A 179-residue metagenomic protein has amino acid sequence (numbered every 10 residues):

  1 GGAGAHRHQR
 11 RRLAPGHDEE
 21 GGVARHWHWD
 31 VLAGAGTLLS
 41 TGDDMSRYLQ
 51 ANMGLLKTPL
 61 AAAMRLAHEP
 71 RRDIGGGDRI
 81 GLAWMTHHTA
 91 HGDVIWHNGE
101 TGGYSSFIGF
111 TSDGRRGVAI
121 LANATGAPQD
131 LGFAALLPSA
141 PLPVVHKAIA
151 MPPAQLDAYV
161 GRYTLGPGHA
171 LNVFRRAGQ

Functional and structural regions predicted by a protein language model:
G1-G16, E20, L55-P59: Active-site helix/loop module of the DD-peptidase/beta-lactamase fold, centered on the serine-lysine SxxK catalytic
V23-Q179: Catalytic loop of the DD-peptidase/beta-lactamase superfamily, centered on the K-T-G motif and neighboring
